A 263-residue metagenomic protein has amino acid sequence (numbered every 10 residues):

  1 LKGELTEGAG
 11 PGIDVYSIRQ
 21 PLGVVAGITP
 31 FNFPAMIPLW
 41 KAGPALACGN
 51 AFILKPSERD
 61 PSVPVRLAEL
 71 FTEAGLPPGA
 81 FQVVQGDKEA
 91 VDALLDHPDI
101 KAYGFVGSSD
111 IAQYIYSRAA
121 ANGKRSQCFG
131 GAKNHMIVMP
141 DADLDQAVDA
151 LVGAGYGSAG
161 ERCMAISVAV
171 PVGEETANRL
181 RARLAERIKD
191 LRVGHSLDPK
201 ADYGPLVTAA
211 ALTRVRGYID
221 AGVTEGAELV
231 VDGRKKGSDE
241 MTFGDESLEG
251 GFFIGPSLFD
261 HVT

Functional and structural regions predicted by a protein language model:
G3-V148: Rossmann-like NAD(P) dinucleotide-binding subdomain of oxidoreductase/dehydrogenase enzymes
D96, A102, D110-T263: ALDH superfamily catalytic-core signature
